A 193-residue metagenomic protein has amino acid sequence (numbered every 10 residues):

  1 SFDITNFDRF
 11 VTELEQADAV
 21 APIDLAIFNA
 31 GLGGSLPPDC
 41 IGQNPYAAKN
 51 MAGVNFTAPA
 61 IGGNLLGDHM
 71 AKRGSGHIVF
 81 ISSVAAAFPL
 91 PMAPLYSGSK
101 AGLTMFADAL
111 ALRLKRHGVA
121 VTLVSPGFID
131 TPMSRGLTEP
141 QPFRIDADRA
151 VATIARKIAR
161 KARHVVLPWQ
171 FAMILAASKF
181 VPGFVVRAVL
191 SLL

Functional and structural regions predicted by a protein language model:
S1-D8: Rossmann-fold cofactor-recognition segment
G33-K49, M92: Conserved mid-core segment of classical short-chain dehydrogenase/reductases
G63, S99: Active-site helix of classical SDR
D68, L112-R116: Alpha-helical segment proximal to the catalytic Tyr-Lys
S83: Residue(s) in the substrate-gating loop at a strand-loop-helix junction that position the organic substrate next
P89-S97, A109, L137: Active-site loop-to-helix junction immediately N-terminal to the catalytic Tyr of the SDR YXXXK motif in Rossmann-fold
L123, E139-I174: C-terminal helical subdomain
